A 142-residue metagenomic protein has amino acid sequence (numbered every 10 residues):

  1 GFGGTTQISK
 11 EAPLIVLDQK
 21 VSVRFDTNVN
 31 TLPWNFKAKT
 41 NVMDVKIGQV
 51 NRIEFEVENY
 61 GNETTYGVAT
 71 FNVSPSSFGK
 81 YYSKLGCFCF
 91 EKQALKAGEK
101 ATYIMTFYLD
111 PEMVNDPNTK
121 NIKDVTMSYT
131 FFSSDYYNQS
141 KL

Functional and structural regions predicted by a protein language model:
G1-N35, L142: Membrane engagement elements in two modes
D18-K20, V50, T64-Y66, K100-T102 (+1 more regions): A general secondary-structure signal for short beta-strands and their flanking turns/coil in non-transmembrane regions
V21-F25, A69, F90, Y129: Generic structural hydrophobic/aromatic packing signal, biased to beta-strands
V29, A38-T40, M113: Short, well-ordered turn and helix-capping elements at secondary-structure junctions
P33-K84: Mid-length scaffold segments of soluble, non-membrane domains
M43-D44, Q49, Y60, G86-M113: Intrinsically disordered, low-complexity Pro/Gly/Ser/Thr-rich segments with frequent PxxP/GP/PP motifs and embedded
E54-V57, M105, M127-Y129: Buried hydrophobic-core signal for structured, non-transmembrane domains
T64-S74, F78-Y81, L85-G86, P111-L142: Terminal connector regions
